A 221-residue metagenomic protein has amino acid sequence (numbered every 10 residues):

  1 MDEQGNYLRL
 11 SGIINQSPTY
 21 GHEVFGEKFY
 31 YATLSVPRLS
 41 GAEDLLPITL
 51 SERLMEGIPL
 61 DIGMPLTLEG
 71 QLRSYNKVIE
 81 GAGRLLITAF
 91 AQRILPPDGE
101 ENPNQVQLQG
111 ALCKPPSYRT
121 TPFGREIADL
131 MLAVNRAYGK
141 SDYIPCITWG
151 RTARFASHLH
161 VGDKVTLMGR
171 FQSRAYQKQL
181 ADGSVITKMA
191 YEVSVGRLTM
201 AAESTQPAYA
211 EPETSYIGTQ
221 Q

Functional and structural regions predicted by a protein language model:
M1-S11, P18-K28, S35-T49, L54-L60 (+3 more regions): Acidic, gly/ser/pro-rich intrinsically disordered tails
G12-I13, G70, A91, G169: Glycine-centered structural positions embedded in regular secondary structure
M64-K77, D163-Y176: Flexible glycine-rich surface loops and low-complexity tracts that mediate binding to linear polymers
L68, A89, L167, V193-V195: Extended beta-sheet lipid-handling architectures
E69-G99: Short, structured interface segments
